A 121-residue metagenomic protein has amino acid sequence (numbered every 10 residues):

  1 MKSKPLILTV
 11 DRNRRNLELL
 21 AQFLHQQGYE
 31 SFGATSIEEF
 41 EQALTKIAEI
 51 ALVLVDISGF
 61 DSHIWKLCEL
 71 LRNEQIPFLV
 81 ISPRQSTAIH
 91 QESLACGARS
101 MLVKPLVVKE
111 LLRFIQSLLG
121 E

Functional and structural regions predicted by a protein language model:
R14-F32: Two-component/phosphorelay signaling modules centered on CheY-like receiver
G28-I37, A43: Short hydrophobic/Thr-rich beta-strand motif most characteristic of the beta2 strand and flanking loop of CheY-like
E39, F60, R84-A88: Negatively charged, flexible loop motifs adjacent to catalytic sites in prokaryotic signal transduction proteins
V53, M101-L102: Two-component signal transduction core modules
L54-E69: Conserved phosphotransfer microenvironments
K66, Q85-M101: Alpha4 helix (beta4-alpha4-beta5 surface) of REC/receiver domains from two-component response regulators
A88, L106-I115: C-terminal output helix
